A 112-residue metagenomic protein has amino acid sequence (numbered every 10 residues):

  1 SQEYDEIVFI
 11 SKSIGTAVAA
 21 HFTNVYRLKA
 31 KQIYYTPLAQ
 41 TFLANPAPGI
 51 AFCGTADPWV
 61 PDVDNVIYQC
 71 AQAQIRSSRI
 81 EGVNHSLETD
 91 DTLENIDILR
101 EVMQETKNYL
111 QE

Functional and structural regions predicted by a protein language model:
S1-I7: Conserved acidic catalytic loop of the alpha/beta-hydrolase fold
I10-A19: Gly/Ala-rich beta-loop-alpha elbow adjacent to hydrolase catalytic centers
H21-V25: Active-site signature of alpha/beta-hydrolase-fold catalytic machinery across serine- and Asp/Cys-nucleophile hydrolases
R27-Q40, P48: A conserved short beta-strand
N45, A51-C53, D57: Short beta-strand/loop motif that positions the catalytic acidic residue of the alpha/beta-hydrolase fold
P58-D64: Conserved alpha/beta-hydrolase "acid-adjacent" motif
I75-E112: C-terminal catalytic histidine-bearing segment of alpha/beta-hydrolase fold enzymes
